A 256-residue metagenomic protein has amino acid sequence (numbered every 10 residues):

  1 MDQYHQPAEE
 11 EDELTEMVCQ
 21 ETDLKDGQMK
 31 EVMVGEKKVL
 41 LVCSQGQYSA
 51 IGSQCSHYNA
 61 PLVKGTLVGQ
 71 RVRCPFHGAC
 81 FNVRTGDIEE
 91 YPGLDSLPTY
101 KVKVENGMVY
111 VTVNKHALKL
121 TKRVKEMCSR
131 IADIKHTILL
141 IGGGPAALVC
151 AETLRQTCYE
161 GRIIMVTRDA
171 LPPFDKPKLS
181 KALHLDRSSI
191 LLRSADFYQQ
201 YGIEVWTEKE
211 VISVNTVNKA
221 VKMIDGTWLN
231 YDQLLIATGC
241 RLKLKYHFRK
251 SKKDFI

Functional and structural regions predicted by a protein language model:
M1-G69, K103-N114: N-terminal pre-ligand scaffold of iron-sulfur
Q6-E9, M127-A132, L154: Short boundary motifs at domain starts and secondary-structure transition points
L24, C55, V102, A151-L154 (+4 more regions): Hydrophobic structural packing positions in well-ordered secondary structure
C55, C74-H77: Short cysteine clusters
P61-G69, C80-P92: Iron-sulfur (Fe-S) cluster-binding segments and ferredoxin-like electron-carrier domains, especially [2Fe-2S]
L67, G86, A151-T153, P177-K178 (+1 more regions): Short amphipathic alpha-helical segments
P75, R84-M108, T112-L139, L191-I256: FAD-binding core/adjacent interface of flavoenzyme oxidoreductases
D133-E204: Beta1-alpha1 glycine-rich phosphate/pyrophosphate-binding loop at the start of Rossmann-like nucleotide-binding domains
